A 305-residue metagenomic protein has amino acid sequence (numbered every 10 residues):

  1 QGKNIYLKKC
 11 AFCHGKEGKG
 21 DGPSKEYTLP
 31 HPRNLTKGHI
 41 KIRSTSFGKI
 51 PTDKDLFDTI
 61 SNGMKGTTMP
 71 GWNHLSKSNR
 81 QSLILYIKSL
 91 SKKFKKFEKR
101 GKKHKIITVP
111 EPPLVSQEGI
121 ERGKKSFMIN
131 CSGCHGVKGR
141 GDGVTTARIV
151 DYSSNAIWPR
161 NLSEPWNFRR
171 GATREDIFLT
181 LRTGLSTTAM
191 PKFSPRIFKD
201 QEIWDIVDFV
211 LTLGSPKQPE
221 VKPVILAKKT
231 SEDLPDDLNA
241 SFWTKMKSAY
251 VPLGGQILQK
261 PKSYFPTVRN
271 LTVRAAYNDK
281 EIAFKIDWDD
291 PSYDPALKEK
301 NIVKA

Functional and structural regions predicted by a protein language model:
Q1-I5, K95-F127, K217-K228: Electrostatic cytochrome c docking/interface patches
Q1-K16, V115-R140, A147-Y152, I206: Sequence/structural segment immediately N-terminal to covalent heme-attachment motifs in c-type and related
K3-K8, E121-S132, G171-D176, T183-T187 (+4 more regions): Sequence context surrounding c-type heme c attachment/ligation sites in exported
L7, A11, G15, S61-K65 (+6 more regions): Sec-exported extracytoplasmic/periplasmic mature domains
E17, N73, S194, W288-D290 (+1 more regions): A mature extracytoplasmic/lumenal domain signature
Y27-H74, R80-I87, R148-V210: Extracytoplasmic electron-transfer domains, predominantly the class I c-type cytochrome c fold
P216-E281, I286, D290-Y293: Order/disorder boundary and secretion-linked terminal/linker segments
P295-A305: Extended Gly/Ser/Thr-rich low-complexity repeat segments, especially those forming or decorating extracellular
